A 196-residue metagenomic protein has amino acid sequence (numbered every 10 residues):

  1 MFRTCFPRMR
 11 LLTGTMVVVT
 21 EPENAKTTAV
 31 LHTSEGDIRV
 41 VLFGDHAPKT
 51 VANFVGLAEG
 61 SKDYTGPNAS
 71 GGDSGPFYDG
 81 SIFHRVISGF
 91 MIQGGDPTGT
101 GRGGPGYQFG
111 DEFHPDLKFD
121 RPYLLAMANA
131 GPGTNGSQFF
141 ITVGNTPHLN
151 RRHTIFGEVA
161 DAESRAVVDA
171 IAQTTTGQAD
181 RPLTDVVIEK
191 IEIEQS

Functional and structural regions predicted by a protein language model:
F2-S196: Cyclophilin-like peptidyl-prolyl cis-trans isomerases
